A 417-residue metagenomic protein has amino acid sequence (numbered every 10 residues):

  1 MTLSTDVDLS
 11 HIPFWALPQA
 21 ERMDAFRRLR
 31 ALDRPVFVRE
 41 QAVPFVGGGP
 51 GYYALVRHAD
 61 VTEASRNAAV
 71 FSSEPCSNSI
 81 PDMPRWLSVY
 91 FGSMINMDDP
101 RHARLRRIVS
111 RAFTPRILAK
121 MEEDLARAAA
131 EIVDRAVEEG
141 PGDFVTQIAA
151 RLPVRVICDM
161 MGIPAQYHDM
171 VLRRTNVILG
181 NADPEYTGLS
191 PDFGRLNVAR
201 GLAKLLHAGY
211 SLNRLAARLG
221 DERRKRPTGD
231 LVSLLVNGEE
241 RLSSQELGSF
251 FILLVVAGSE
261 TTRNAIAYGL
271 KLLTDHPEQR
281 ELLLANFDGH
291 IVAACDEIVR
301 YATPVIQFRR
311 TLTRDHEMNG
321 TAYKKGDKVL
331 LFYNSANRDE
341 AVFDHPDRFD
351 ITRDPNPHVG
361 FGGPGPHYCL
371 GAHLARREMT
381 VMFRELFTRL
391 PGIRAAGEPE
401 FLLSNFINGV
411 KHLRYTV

Functional and structural regions predicted by a protein language model:
M1-V417: Cytochrome P450
